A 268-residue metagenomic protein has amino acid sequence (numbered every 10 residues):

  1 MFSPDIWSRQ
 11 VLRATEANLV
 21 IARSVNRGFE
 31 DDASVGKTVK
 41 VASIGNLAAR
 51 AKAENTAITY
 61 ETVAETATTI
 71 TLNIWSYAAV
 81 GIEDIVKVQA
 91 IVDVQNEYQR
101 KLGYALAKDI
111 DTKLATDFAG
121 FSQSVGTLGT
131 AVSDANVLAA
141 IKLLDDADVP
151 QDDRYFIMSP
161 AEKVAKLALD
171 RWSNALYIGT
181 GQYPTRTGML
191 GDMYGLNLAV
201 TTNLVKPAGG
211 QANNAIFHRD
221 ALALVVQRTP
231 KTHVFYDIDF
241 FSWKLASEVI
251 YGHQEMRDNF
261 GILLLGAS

Functional and structural regions predicted by a protein language model:
M1-T68, L72, R228, G261 (+1 more regions): N-terminal "assembly arms/tails" that initiate or stabilize quaternary assembly in self-assembling proteins
V35, V39-S43, L138, L143-R228: Extended oligomerization regions of viral-like shell subunits
A49-K52, A90, A165-A168, P207-A208 (+1 more regions): Short helix/loop capping segments that flank catalytic or ligand/cofactor-binding pockets
T66-V88: Short acidic, glycine/tyrosine-flanked loop/strand segments centered on an H-E-D-like triad
D84, M158-P160, V249: Short, structured patches in soluble enzyme cores that scaffold and shape functional sites
I85-Q151, I262-S268: Alpha-helical scaffold segments that mediate packing/assembly in large oligomeric complexes
V234-S268: Extended, compositionally biased alpha-helical segments that mediate assembly or anchoring
